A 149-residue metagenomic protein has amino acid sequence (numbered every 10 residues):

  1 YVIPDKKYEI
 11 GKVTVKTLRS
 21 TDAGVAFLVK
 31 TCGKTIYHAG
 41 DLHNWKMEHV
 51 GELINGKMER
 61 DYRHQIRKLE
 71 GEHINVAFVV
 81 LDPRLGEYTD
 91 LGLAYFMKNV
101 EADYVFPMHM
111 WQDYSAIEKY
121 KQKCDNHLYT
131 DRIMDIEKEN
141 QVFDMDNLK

Functional and structural regions predicted by a protein language model:
Y1-H73, K138-K149: Core dinuclear metal-dependent hydrolase active-site scaffold
Y1-K7, T89-K149: Binuclear metal-ion centers of metallo-dependent hydrolases, dominated by the metallo-beta-lactamase
A23-A26, A39, A77, A94 (+2 more regions): A sequence-composition feature that detects small, non-aromatic residues
A23-V25, N44-E48, P83-T89, M108-E118: Active-site environment of divalent metal-dependent phosphoester hydrolases
Y37-D41, K57, V76-R84, Y104-W111 (+1 more regions): Active-site neighborhood of phospho(di)ester-bond hydrolases with catalytic His/Asp-centered motifs
D61-R67, G86-Y95: A short, acidic, amphipathic alpha-helical segment used as a generic capping/interface helix at domain edges
